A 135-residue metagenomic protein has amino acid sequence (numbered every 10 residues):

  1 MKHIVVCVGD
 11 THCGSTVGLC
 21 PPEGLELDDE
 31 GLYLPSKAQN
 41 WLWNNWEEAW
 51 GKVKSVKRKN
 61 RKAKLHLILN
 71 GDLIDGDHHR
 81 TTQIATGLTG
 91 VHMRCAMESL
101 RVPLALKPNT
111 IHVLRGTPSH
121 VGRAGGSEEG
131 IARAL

Functional and structural regions predicted by a protein language model:
M1-V91: N-terminal active-site segment of His-dependent metallophosphoesterases
G76-L135: Active-site neighborhood of divalent metal-dependent phosphoester bond hydrolases
